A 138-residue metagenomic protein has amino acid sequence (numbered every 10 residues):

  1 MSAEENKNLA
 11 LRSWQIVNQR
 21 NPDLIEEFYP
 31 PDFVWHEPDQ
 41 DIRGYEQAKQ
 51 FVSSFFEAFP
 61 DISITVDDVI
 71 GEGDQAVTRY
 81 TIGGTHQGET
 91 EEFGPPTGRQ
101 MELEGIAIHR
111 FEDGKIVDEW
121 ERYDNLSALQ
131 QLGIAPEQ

Functional and structural regions predicted by a protein language model:
M1-Q138: C-terminal and inter-domain tail/linker signature
